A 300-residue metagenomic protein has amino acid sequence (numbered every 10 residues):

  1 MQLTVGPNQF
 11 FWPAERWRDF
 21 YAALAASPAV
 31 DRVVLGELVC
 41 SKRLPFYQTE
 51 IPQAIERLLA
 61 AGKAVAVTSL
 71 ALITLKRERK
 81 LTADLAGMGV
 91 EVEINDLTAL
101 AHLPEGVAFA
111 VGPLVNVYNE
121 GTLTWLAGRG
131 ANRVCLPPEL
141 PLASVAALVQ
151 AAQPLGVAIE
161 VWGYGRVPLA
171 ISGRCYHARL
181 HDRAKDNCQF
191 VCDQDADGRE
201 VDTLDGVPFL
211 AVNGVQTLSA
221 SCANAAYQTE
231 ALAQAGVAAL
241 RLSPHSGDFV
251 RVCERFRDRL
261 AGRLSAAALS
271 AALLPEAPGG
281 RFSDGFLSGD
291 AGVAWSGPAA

Functional and structural regions predicted by a protein language model:
M1-N116, G121, C135, E139-A300: Active-site pocket-lining/capping segments in soluble small-molecule metabolic enzymes
A131: Residues lining hydrophobic/aromatic ligand-binding pockets adjacent to catalytic sites
